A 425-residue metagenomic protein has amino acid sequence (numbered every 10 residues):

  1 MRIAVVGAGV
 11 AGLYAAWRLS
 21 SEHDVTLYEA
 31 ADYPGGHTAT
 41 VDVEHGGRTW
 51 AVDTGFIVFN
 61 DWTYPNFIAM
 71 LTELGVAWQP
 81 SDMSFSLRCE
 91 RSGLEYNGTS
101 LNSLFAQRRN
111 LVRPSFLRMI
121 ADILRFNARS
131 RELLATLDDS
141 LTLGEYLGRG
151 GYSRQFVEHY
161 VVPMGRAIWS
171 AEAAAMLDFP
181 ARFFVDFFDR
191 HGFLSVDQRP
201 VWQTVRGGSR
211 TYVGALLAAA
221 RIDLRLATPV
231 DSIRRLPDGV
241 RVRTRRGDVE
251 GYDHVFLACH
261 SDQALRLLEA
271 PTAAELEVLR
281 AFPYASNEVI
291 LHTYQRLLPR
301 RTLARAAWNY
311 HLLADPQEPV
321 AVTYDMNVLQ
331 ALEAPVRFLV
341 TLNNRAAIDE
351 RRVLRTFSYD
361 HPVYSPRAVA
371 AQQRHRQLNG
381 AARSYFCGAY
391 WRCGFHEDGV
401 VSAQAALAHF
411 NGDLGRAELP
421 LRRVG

Functional and structural regions predicted by a protein language model:
R2-L27: N-terminal Rossmann-like FAD-binding beta1-loop-alpha1 element of flavoenzymes
A11, Y33, D262: Conserved Rossmann-like nucleotide-cofactor binding loop
S20-E44: Glycine-rich FAD pyrophosphate-binding loop
V41-F67: N-terminal glycine-rich dinucleotide-binding loop that anchors FAD/FMN and/or NAD(P) in oxidoreductases
D42, T99-S100, E318-G425: Conserved flavin/dinucleotide-binding core of flavoenzymes
D61-A181, V185-D186: Mobile amphipathic helical/loop "lid" adjacent to a hydrophobic cofactor/ligand pocket
D186-R245, E250-D253: Helical element adjacent to the flavin cofactor pocket in flavoenzyme catalytic cores
T228-D360: Mid-domain catalytic core of redox enzymes that form a hydrophobic substrate pocket/lid adjacent to a catalytic redox
